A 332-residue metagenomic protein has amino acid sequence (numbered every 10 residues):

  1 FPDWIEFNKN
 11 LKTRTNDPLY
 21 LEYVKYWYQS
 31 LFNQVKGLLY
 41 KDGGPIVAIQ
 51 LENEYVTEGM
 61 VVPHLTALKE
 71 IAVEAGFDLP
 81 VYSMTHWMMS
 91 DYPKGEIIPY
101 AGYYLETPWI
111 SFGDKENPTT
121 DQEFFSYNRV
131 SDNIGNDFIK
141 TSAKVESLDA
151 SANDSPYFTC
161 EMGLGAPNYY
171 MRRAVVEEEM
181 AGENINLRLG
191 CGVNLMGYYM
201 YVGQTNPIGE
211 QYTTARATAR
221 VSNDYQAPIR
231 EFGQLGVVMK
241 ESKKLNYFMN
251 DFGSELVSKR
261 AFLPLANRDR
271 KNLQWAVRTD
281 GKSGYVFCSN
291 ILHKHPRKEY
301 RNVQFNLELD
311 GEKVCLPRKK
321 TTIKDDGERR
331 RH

Functional and structural regions predicted by a protein language model:
F1-Y20: Substrate-binding cleft and catalytic face of glycoside hydrolase catalytic domains, especially the flexible beta-alpha
P2-F7, I97-G102, T214-A215: Short, hinge-like loop/turn segments at secondary-structure boundaries
N8, Y20-L38, D42-P45, Q50 (+4 more regions): Carbohydrate-binding surfaces of carbohydrate-active enzymes
K9-T13, A174-E179: Aromatic/His-enriched, Gly/Pro-containing loop or helix-boundary segments that lie immediately adjacent to catalytic
N53: Conserved, charged catalytic cores of large soluble enzymes
V56-P80, T85-G135, I139-K140, T205-P207 (+1 more regions): Substrate-binding cleft/loops of secretory-pathway carbohydrate-active enzymes
Q122-D149, F158-V175: Active-site-proximal segments of catalytic enzyme domains that coordinate small-molecule cofactors or metal ions
E177-L187: Short, acidic/polar
